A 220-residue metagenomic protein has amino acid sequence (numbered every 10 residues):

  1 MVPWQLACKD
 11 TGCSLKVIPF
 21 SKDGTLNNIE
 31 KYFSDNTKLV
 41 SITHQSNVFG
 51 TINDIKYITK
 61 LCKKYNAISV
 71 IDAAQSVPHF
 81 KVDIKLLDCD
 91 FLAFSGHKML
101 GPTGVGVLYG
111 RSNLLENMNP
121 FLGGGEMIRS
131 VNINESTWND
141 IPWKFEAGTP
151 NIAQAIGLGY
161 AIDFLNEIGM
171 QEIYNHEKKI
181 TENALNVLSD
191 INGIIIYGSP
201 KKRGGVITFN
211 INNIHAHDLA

Functional and structural regions predicted by a protein language model:
M1-A220: Pyridoxal 5′-phosphate
